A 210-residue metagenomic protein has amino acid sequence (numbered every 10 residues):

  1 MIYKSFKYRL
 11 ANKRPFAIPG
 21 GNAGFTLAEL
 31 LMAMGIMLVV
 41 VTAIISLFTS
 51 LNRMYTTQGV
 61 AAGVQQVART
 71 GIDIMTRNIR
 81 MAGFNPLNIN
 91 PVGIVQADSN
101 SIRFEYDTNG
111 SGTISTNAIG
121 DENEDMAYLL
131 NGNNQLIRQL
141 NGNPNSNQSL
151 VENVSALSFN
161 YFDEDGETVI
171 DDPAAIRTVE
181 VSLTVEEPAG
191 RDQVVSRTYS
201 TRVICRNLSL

Functional and structural regions predicted by a protein language model:
M1-F25: N-terminal leader/signal peptides at the extreme start of proteins
N22-F84: Aliphatic-rich helix starts adjacent to a transmembrane/signal segment
T56-T57, A62-Q66, I79-T108, D171-D172: Short, glycine/small-hydrophobic-rich surface segments
Q96-G166, V194-T198: Type IV pilin-like appendage domain
S111, E186-P188, L208: Short coil/turn motifs at secondary-structure junctions
P173-R202: Short, conserved structural patches
R202-S209: Short, low-complexity, Pro/Ser/Thr/Gly-rich segments in the mature regions of secreted, periplasmic
